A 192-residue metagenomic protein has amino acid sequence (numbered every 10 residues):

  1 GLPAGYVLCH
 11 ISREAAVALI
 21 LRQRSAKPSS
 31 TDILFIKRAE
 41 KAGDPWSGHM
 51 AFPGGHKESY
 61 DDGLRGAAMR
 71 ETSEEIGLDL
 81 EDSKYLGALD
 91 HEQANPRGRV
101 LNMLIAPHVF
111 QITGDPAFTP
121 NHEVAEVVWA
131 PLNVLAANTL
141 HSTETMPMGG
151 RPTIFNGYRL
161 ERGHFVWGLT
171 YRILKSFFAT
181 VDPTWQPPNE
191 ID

Functional and structural regions predicted by a protein language model:
G1-F52, H56-P116, N133-L135, T145-D192: N-terminal leader/linker segments that precede catalytic domains of diphosphate-processing enzymes
A117-L135: Acidic, glycine-rich loop-and-strand cores that form catalytic or ligand-binding grooves in diverse globular domains
